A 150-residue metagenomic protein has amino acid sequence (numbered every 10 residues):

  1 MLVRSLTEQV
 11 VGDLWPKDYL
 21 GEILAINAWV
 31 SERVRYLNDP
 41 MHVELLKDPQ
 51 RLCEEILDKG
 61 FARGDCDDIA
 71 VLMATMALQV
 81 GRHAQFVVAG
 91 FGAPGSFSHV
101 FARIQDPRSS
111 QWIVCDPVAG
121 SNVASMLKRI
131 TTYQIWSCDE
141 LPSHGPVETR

Functional and structural regions predicted by a protein language model:
M1-R150: A structural boundary/capping signal
